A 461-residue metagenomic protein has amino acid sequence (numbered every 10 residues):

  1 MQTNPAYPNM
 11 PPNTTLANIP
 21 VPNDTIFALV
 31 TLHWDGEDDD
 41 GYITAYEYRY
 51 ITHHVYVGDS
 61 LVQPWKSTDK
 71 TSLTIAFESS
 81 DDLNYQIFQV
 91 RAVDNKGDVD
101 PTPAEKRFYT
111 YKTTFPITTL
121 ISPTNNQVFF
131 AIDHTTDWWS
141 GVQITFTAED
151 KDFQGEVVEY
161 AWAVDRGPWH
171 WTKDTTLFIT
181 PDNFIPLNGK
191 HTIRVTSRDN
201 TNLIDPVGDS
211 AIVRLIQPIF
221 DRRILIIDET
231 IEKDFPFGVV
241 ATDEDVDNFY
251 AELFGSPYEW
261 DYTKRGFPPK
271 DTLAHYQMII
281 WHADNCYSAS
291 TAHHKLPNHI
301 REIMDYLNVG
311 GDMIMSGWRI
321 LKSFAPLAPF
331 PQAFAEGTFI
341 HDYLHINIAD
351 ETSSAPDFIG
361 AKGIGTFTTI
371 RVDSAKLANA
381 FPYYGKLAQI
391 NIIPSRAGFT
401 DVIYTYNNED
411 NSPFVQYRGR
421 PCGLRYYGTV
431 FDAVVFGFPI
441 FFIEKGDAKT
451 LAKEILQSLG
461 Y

Functional and structural regions predicted by a protein language model:
M1-I219: Low-complexity, disordered linker/stalk regions enriched in Pro/Thr/Ser/Gly
S60-T68, N126-I132, E232-D245, C286-N298 (+3 more regions): Surface-exposed intrinsically disordered loops and tails
W139-G141, K151, N188-K190, V195-M278 (+3 more regions): Aromatic-Pro/Gly-enriched surface loop or interdomain linker that acts as a lid/target-recognition segment
L187, I216-D221, D271-H275, Y306-V309 (+3 more regions): Extracellular/periplasmic catalytic domains that process cell-envelope and extracellular macromolecules
E229-D234, R265-F267, D284-S288, M313 (+3 more regions): Solvent-exposed loop/turn segments at secondary-structure junctions within structured extracellular/periplasmic domains
Q277-A283, I314, A433-G437: Structural motif
Y287-G385, F399-V402, N407: A glycine-rich, often tryptophan-bearing local segment used as a flexible ligand/cofactor-contacting loop or short
F339, L344, A397, E409-Y461: Extracellular ligand-binding/catalytic regions of CAZymes and related secreted enzymes and adhesion modules
